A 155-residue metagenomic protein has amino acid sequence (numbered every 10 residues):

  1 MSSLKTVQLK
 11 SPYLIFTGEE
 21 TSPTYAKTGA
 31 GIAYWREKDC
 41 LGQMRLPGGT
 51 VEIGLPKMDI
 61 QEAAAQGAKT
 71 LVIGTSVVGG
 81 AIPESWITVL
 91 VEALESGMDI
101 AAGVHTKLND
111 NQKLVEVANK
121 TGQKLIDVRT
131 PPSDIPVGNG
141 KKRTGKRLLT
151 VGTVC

Functional and structural regions predicted by a protein language model:
L14-D39, R45-P56, V78, T144-R147: Conserved mixed alpha/beta catalytic, RNA-binding, or beta-rich assembly cores of soluble enzyme, regulatory
L41-R45, A102-G103, L125-R129, T150: General beta-strand structural signal in soluble alpha/beta enzymes
T50-A64, V77-I87: Glycine-rich, highly charged phosphate/nucleotide-binding loops
A68, S96-D99, T121-Q123: A short helix->loop->beta-strand "cap" motif at the edges of active sites that frequently abuts
K69-I87, H105-L108: N-terminal glycine-rich "phosphate-gripper" loop used for MgATP/nucleotide binding and carboxylate activation
A93-L108: ADP-ribose/adenylate-binding Rossmann-like module
H105-I126: Rossmann-fold NAD(P)-binding glycine/threonine-rich loop
I135-C155: Walker A (P-loop) phosphate-binding motif
